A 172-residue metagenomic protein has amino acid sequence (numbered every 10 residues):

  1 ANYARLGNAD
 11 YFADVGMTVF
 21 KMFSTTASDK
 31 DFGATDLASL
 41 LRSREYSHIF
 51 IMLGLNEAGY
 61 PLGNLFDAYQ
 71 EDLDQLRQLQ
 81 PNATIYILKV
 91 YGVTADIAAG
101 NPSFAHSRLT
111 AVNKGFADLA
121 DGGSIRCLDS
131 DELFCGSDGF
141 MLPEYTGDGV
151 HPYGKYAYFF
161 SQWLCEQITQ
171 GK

Functional and structural regions predicted by a protein language model:
N2-A68: Conserved SGNH/GDSL esterase-like catalytic core that processes O-acyl groups on lipids and polysaccharides
D10-A13, S47-G54, A83-K89, R126-D129 (+1 more regions): Structural recognition of the beta-strand scaffold that forms the well-ordered cores of secreted hydrolase catalytic
T26-A34, Y46, A83-V90, D121-G122 (+1 more regions): Low-complexity, flexible helical/coil segments
A34-A38, D72-L73, N113-K114: A generic local structural motif
R42, G54, Q70, D74-P81 (+2 more regions): Sec-exported extracytoplasmic/periplasmic mature domains
M52-N56, D74-L109: Active-site segments of SGNH/GDSL-like serine hydrolases that catalyze O-acetyl group transfer/hydrolysis on lipids
N64-D72, H106-V112: Charged helix-capping and loop-helix junction motifs
V93-K172: Catalytic His-Asp segment of secreted/periplasmic serine-dependent ester chemistry enzymes
